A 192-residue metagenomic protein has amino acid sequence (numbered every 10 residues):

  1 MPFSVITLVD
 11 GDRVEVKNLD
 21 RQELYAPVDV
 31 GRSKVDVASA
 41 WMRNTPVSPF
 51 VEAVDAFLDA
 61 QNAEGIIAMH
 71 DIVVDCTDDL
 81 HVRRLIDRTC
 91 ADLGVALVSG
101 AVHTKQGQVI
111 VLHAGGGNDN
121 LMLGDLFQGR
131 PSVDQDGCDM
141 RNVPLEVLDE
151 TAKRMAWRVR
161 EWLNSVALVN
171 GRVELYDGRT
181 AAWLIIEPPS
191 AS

Functional and structural regions predicted by a protein language model:
M1-S192: Adenine nucleotide-associated cytosolic modules
